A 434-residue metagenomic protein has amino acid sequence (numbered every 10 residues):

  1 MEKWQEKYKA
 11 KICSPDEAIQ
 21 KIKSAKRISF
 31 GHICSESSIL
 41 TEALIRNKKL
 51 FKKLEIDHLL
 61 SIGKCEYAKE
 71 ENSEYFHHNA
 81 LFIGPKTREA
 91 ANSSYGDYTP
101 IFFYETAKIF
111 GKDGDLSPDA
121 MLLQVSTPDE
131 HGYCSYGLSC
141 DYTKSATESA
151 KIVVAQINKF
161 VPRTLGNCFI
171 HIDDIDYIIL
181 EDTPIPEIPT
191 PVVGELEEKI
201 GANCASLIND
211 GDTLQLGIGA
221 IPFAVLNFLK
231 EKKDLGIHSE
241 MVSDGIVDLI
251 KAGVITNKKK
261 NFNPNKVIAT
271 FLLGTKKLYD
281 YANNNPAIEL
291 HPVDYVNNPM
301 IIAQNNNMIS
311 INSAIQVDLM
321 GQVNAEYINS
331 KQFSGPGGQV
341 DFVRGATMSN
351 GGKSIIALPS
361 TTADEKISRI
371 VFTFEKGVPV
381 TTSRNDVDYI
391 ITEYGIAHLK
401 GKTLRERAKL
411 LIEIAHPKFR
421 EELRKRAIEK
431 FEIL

Functional and structural regions predicted by a protein language model:
M1-L434: Conserved alpha/beta enzyme-core scaffold
